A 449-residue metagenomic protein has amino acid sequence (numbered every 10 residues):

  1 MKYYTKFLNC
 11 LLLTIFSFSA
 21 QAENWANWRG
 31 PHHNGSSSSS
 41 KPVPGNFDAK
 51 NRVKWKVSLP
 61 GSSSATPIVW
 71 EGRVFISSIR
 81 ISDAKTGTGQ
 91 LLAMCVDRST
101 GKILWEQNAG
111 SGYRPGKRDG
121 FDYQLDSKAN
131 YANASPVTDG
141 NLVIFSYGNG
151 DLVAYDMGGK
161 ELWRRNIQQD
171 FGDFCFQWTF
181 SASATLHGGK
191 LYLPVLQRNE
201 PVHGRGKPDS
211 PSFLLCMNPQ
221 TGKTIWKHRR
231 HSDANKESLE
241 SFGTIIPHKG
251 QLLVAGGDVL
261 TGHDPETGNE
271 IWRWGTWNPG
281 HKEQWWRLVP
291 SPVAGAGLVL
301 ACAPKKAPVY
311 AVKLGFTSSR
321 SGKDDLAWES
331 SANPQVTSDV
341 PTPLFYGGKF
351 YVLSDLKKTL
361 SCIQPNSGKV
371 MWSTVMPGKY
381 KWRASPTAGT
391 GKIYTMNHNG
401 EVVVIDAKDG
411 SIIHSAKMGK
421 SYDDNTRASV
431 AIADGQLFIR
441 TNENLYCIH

Functional and structural regions predicted by a protein language model:
M1-K6: Positively charged n-region of N-terminal signal peptides that target proteins for export
N9-S17: Bacterial N-terminal signal peptides
Q21-H449: Noncatalytic, solvent-exposed loop/strand surfaces of beta-propeller-type extracellular/periplasmic domains
